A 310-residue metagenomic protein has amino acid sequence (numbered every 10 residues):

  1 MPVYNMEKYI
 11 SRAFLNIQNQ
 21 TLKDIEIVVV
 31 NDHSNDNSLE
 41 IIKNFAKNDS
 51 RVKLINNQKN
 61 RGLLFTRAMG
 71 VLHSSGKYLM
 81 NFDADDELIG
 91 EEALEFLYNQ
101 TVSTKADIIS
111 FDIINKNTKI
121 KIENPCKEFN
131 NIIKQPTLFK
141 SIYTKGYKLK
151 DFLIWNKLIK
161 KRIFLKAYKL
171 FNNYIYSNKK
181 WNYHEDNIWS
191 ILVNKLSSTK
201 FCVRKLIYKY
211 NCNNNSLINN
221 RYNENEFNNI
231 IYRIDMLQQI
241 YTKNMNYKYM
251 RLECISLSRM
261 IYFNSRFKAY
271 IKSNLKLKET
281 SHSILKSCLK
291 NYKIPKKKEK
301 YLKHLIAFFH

Functional and structural regions predicted by a protein language model:
M1-Y232, L305, F309: Nucleotide-sugar donor-binding/catalytic module of glycosyltransferases that assemble extracellular/cell-envelope
L15, V52, K160, T242 (+2 more regions): Generic cytosolic/nucleocytoplasmic N-terminal low-complexity/intrinsically disordered segments
F171-Y174, N244, N291, P295: Alpha-solenoid repeat scaffolds
N223-E226, N246-R251, S273-L277: Residue-level recognition of alpha-helical structural elements
I231-L252: C-terminal, non-catalytic tails of nucleotide-sugar-dependent glycosyltransferases
Q239, F263-H310: Membrane-interface aromatic/basic loop that binds lipid-linked glycans or pyrophosphate carriers, typified by
I255-Y262: Amphipathic alpha-helical repeat scaffolds of TPR domains
